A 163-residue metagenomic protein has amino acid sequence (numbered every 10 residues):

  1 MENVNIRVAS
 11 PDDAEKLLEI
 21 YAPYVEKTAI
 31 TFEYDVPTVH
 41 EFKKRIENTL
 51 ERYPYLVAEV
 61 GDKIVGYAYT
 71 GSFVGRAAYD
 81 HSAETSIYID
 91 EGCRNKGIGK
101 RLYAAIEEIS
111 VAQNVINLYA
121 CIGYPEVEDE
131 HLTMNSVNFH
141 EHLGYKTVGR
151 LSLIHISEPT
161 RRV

Functional and structural regions predicted by a protein language model:
V4-L17: A short beta-loop-alpha structural element at the N-terminal edge of CoA-dependent acyl/N-acetyltransferase catalytic
E19-V36, T49: Helix-loop element at the rim of GNAT/NAT acetyltransferase active sites that forms part of the acceptor-substrate
Y21, H140, Y145, I156: Conserved active-site tyrosine of GNAT-family acetyltransferases
Y34-S82, S86-G92, I109, Q113: Acetyl-CoA-dependent GNAT
F73, L151-I154: Short, solvent-exposed loop/turn elements at beta->coil junctions and helix N-caps that rim active or binding pockets
N95-S110, M134-N138, H142: Conserved acetyl-CoA-binding loop-helix of GNAT-fold acetyltransferases
S110-L132: Conserved GNAT acetyl-CoA-binding A-motif
I154-V163: Single conserved hydrophobic/aromatic residue that forms the stacking wall/gate of nucleotide- or nucleobase-binding
